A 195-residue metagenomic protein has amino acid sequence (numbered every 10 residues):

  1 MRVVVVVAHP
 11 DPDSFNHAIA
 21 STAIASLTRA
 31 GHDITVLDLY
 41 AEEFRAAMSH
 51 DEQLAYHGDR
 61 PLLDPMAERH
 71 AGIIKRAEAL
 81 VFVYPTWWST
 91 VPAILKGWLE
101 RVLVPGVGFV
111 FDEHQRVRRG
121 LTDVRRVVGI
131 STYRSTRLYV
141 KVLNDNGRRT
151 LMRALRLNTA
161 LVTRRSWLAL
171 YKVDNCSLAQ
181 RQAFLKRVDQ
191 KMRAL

Functional and structural regions predicted by a protein language model:
M1-V107, F184-L195: N-terminal beta1-alpha1-beta2 submodule of the flavodoxin-like/Rossmannoid cofactor-binding fold
H9-P10, Y133-R137, K172-N175: A short, flexible beta-alpha/helix-coil linker loop
T28-A30, T122-D123, T159-A160: A short, structured loop/turn motif at beta-sheet edges
L37, I130, L168: Hydrophobic residues at beta-strand termini and immediately following loops that shape nucleotide-binding pockets
D51, F82, G129-I130, K172-Q180: A general structural signal for short secondary-structure boundary/capping elements
P105-V110, L161-R164: Short, structured loop/turn "capping" segments at alpha-beta junctions
V110-L157: Short, glycine-/small-residue-rich phosphate/pyrophosphate-handling segment
K141-V142, N146-L195: Glycine-rich phosphate/pyrophosphate-binding loop and the adjoining helix
